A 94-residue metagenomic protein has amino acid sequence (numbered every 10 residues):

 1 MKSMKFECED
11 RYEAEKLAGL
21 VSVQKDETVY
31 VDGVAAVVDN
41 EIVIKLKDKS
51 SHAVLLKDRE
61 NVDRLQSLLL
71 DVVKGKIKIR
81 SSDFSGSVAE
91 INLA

Functional and structural regions predicted by a protein language model:
M1-K25: Negatively charged, low-complexity tracts enriched in Asp/Glu with abundant Ser/Thr
M4-F6, V54, I91: Generic detection of short hydrophobic beta-strand segments and adjacent strand-loop junctions
Q24-R80: Acidic, low-complexity, intrinsically disordered interaction modules
S85-A94: Short acidic DE-rich linear segments
